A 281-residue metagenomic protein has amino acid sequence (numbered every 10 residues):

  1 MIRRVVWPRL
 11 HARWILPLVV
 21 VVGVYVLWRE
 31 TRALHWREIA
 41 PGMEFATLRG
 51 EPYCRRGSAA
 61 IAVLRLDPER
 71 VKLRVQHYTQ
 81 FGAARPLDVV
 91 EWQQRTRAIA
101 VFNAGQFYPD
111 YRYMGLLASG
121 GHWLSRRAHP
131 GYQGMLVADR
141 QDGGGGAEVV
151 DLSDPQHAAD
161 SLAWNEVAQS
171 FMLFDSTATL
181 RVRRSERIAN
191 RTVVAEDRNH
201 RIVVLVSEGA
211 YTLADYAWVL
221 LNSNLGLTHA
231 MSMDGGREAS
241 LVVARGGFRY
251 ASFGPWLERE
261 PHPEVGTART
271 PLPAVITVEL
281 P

Functional and structural regions predicted by a protein language model:
M1-L10: N-terminal Lys/Arg-rich, disordered targeting/topogenic segments
H11-H129, L205: Zymogen propeptides
A59, D142-G146, D197-V203: Beta-strand-turn-beta hairpins that frame and shape the catalytic cleft of phosphate-ester-processing enzymes
V63, M135, V193: Short, surface-exposed charged micro-motifs
Y78-F81, V150-A158, V206-A210: Short, solvent-exposed aromatic-acidic interface loops
Y108-S185: Active-site-adjacent helix-turn-beta-strand microarchitecture at beta-sheet edges that either contains or buttresses
Y111-P130, L180-R191, E196-H229, E238-P281: Conserved, well-ordered active-site substructure
